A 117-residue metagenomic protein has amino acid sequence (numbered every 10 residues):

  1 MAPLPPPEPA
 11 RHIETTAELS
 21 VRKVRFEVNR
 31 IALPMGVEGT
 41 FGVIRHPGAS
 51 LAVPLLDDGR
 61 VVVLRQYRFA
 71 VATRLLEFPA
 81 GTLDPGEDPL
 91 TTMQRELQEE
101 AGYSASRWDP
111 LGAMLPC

Functional and structural regions predicted by a protein language model:
M1-S20: Extreme N-terminal tail/first-helix region
A2, P7, F41, P47-R95 (+1 more regions): Conserved Nudix-box catalytic region and its N-terminal flanking loop in Nudix hydrolases and closely related
E8-I13, L33-E38, P110: Short Pro/Gly-enriched beta-strand edge/turn motifs at strand-loop
H12, F26-V28, T40, L64 (+2 more regions): Hydrophobic residues on conserved beta-strands that form the core of alpha/beta folds
T16-L51, D57: Acidic, metal-coordinating catalytic segment for phosphate/diphosphate chemistry, firing primarily on the Nudix
A17-R22, F69, A113-C117: Acidic pyrophosphate-coordinating catalytic loop
E38, L83, S104: Gly/Ser/Thr-rich beta-alpha loop segments that engage phosphate groups in nucleotides
D88-C117: A contiguous pocket-lining binding segment that forms or flanks enzyme active sites
